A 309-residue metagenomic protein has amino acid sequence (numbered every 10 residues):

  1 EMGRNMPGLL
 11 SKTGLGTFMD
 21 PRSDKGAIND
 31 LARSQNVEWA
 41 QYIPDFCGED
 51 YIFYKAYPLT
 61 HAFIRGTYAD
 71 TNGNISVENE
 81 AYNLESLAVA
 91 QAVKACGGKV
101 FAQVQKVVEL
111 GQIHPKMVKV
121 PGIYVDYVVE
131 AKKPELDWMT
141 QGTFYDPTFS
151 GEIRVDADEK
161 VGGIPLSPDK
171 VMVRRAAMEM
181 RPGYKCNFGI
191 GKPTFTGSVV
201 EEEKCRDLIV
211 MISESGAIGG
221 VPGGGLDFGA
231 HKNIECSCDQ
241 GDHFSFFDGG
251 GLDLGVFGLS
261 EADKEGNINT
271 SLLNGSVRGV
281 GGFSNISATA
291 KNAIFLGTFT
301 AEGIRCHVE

Functional and structural regions predicted by a protein language model:
E1-E309: Conserved alpha/beta enzyme-core scaffold
